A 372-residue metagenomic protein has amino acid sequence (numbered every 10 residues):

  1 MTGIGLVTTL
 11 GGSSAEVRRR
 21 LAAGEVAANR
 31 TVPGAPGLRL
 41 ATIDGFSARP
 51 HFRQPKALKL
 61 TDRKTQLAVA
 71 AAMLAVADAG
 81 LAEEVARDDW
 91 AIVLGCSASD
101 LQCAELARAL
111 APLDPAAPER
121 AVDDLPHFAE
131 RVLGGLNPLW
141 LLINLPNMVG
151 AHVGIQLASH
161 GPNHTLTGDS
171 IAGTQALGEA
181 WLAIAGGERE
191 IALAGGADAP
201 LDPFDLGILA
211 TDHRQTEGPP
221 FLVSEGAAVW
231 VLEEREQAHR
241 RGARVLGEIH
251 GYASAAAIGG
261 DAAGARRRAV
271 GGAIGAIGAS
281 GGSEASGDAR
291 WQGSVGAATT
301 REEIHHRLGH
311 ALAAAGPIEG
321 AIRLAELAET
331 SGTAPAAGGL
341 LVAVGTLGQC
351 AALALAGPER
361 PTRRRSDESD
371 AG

Functional and structural regions predicted by a protein language model:
M1, A22-H152, Q156-L157, A273-T299: Conserved beta-ketoacyl condensing-enzyme motif
M1-V7, E25-T31, H213-A279, P335-A337 (+1 more regions): Condensing-enzyme catalytic core mediating Claisen C-C bond formation in acyl metabolism
L6, Q54-M73, A109, L141-L142 (+8 more regions): Active-site pocket-shaping loop/turn-to-helix segments
S13-E25: Short Gly/aromatic-enriched secondary-structure transition segments
A15-R18, L101-E119, L206-T216, V295-G296 (+1 more regions): A glycine- and small-aliphatic-rich helix-loop capping segment at beta-alpha/alpha-beta transitions that lines
L40-T42, A199-E217, A255-G264, A285-R290 (+3 more regions): Active-site-adjacent elements of ketosynthase-type condensing enzymes
A68-G80, P146-S159, N163-G195, V223-A243 (+2 more regions): Active-site-proximal alpha-helical scaffold in enzymes
A86-L94, H164-G168, R189-A197, R244-S254 (+3 more regions): Beta-strand segments within the central parallel beta-sheet cores of soluble alpha/beta enzyme folds
